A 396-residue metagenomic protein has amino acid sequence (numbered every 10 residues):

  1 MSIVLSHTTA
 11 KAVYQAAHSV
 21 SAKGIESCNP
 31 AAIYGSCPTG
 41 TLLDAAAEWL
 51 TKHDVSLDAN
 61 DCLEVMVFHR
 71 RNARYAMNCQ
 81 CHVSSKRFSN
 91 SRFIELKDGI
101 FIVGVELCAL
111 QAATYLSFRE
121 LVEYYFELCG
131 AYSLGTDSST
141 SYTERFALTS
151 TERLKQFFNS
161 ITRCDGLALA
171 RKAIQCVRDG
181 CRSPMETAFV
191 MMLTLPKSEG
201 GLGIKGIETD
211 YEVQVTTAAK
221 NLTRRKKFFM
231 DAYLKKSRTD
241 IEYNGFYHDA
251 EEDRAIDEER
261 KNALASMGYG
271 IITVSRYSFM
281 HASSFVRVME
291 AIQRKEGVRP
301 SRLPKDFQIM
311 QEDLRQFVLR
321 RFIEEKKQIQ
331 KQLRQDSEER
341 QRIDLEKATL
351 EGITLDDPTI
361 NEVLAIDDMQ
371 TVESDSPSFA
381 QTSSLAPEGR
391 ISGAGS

Functional and structural regions predicted by a protein language model:
M1-Q156, T162-D165, L314-S396: Short gly/ser-rich loop at a beta-strand->alpha-helix junction or flexible surface loop bordering the NTP-binding
A147-S396: Surface segments flanking catalytic/ligand-binding clefts of nucleic-acid enzymes
